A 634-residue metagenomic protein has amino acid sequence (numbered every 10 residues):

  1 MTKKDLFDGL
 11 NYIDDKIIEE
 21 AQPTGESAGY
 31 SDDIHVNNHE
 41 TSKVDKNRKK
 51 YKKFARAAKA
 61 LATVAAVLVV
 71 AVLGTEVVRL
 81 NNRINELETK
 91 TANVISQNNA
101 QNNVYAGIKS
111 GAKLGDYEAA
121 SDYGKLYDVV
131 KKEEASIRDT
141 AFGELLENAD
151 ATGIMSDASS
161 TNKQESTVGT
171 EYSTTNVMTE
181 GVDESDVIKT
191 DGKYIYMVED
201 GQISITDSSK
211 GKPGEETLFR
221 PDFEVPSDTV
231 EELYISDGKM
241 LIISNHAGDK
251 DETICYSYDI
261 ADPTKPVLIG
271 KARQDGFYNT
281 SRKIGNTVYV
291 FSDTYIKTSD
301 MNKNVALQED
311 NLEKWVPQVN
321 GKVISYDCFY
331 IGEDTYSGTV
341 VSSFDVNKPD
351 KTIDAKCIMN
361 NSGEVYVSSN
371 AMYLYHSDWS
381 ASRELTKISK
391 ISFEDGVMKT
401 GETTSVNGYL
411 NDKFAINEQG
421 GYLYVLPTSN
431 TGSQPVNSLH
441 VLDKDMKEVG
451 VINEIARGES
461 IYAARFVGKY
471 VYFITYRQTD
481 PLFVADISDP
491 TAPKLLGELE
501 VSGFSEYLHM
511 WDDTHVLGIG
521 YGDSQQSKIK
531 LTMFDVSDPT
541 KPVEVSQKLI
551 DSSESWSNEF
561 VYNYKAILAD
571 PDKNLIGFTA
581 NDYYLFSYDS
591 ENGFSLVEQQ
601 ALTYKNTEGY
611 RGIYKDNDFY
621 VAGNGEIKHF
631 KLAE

Functional and structural regions predicted by a protein language model:
M1-K50: Disordered, charged N-terminal biogenesis/targeting segments of membrane/secreted proteins
H35-N37, D45, A65-A71, S96: N-terminal non-cleavable signal-anchor helices
V36, E40, K49, A57-A60 (+3 more regions): Positively charged, low-complexity intrinsically disordered regions
R48-V78: Internal signal-anchor transmembrane helix that establishes type II topology
E86-E634: Beta-sheet-rich non-transmembrane sensory/scaffold domains
